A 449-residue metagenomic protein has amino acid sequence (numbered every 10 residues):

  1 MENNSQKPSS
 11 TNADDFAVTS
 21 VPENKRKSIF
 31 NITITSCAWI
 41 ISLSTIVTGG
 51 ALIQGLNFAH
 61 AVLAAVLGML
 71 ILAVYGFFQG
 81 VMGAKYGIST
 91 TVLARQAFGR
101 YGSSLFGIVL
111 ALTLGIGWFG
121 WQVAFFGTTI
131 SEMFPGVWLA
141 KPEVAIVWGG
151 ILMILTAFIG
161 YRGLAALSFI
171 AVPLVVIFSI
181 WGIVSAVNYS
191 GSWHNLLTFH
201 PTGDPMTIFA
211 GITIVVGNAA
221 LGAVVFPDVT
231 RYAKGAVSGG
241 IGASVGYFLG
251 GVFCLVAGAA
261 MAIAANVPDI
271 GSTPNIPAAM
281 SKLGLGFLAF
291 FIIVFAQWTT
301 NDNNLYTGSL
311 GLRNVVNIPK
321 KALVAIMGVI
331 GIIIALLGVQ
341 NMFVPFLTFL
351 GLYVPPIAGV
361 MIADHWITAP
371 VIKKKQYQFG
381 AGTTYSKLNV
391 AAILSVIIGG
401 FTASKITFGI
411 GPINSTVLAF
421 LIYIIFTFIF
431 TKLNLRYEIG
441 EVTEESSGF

Functional and structural regions predicted by a protein language model:
M1-A59, T202-I212, R231-A236, I429-F449: Membrane-interface "cap" regions at the ends of multi-pass membrane proteins
T35-W39, G107-V109, F134-I159, P173-I183 (+5 more regions): Transmembrane alpha-helical segments of multi-pass small-molecule transport proteins
G50-G55, G80-V81, T128-G136, G149-A171 (+5 more regions): Membrane-water interface regions at transmembrane-helix termini and the short interhelical loops of multi-pass membrane
A51-G80, G102-F106, Y247-V252: Extracellular loop-to-transmembrane helix junctions
S103-W138, V294-N314: Hydrophobic transmembrane alpha-helices that form the core helical bundles of multi-pass secondary transporters
G127, V144, W148, L152-N188 (+3 more regions): Membrane-interface loop-to-helix entry segments
P173-H200, G211, V215-A219, G258-A265 (+1 more regions): Hydrophobic alpha-helical segments and their helix-loop junctions in multi-pass secondary transporters
A358-F449: C-terminal membrane-solvent junction of multi-pass transporters and transport-like membrane proteins
